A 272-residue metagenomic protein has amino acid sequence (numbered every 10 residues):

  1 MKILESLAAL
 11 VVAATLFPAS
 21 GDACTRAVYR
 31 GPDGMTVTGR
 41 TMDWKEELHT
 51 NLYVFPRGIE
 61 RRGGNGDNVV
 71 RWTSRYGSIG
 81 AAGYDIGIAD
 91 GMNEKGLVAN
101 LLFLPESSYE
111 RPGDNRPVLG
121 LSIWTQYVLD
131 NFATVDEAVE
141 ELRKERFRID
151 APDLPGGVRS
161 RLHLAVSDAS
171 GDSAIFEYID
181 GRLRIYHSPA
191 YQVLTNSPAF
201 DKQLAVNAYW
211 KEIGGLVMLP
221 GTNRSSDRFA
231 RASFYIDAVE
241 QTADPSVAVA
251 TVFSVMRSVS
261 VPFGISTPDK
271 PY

Functional and structural regions predicted by a protein language model:
M1-S6: Positively charged n-region of N-terminal signal peptides that target proteins for export
L7-P18: Bacterial N-terminal signal peptides
G21-V37, N51, R61-R62, D150-P152 (+3 more regions): C-terminus-biased signal that marks the final domain/tail of proteins
A23-R116, I149: A contiguous strand-loop segment
R30-D33, N93-K95, D168-G171, E177-R182: Short acidic-glycine loop/turn motifs at beta-strand connectors
E47-L48, S108-E110, A174-E177, R184-H187: Short helix/loop capping segments that flank catalytic or ligand/cofactor-binding pockets
N115-A151, P245-V255: Proteins synthesized as precursors that undergo proteolytic processing into mature forms
V135, V139-F176: Aromatic- and glycine-enriched pocket-lining scaffold segments that form the walls of small-molecule binding clefts
